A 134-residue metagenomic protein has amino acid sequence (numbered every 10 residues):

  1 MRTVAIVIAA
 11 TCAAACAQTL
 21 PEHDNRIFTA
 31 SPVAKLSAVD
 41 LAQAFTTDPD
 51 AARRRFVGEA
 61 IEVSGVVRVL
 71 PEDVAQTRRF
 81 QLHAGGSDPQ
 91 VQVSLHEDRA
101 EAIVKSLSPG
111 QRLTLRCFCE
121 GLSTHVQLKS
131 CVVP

Functional and structural regions predicted by a protein language model:
M1-A14: Sec-dependent bacterial lipoprotein signal peptides
C16-P134: OB-fold and OB-like single-stranded nucleic-acid-recognition modules and their adjacent interaction interfaces
